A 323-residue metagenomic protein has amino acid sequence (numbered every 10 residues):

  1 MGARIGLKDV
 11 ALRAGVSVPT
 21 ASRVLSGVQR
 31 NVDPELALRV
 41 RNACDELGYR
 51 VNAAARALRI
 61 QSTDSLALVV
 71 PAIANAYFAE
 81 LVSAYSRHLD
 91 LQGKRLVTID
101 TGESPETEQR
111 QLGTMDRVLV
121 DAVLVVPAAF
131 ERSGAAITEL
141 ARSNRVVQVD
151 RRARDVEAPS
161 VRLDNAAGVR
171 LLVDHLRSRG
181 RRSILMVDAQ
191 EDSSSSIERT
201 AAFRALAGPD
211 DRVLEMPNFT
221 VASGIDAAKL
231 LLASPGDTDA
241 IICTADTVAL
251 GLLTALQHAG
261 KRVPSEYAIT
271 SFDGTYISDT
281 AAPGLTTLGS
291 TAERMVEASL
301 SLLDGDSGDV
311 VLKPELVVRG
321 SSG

Functional and structural regions predicted by a protein language model:
M1-G2, Q61, S65-D174, S178: Alpha-helical recognition/docking segments in bacterial nutrient-uptake and carbohydrate-utilization systems
M1-T63: N-terminal helix-turn-helix DNA-binding module of bacterial transcription factors
T20-S22, L58-A72, S183-A189: Short beta-strand segments enriched in small/hydrophobic residues
L47, R117-L119, R179-G180, L231-D237: Glycine-rich phosphate-binding loop signature in dinucleotide/nucleotide-binding domains
A53, P71-E80, T98-T107, A129 (+5 more regions): Hinge/beta->alpha junction and helix N-cap segments in small-molecule ligand-binding domains
S183-I184, D210-D211, R262-A268: Short acidic capping loops at alpha-helix termini that bridge into adjacent secondary structure
A233-G323: Flexible loop/turn connectors
